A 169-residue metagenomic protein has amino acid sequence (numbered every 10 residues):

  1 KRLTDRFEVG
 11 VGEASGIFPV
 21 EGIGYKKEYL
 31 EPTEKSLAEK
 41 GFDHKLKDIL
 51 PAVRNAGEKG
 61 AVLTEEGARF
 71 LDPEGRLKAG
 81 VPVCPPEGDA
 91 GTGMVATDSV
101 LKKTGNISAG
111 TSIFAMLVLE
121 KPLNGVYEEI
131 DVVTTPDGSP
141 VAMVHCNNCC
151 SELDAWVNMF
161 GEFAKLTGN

Functional and structural regions predicted by a protein language model:
K1-E87: Gly/Ser/Thr-rich active-site cleft segment
T4-F18, N106-S112, K165-N169: Short alpha-helical "patches" and their helix-cap loops
A38-F42, A164-N169: Short secondary-structure capping/junction motifs at helix and strand boundaries
D72-G75, V81-T167: Catalytic phosphate/nucleotide-handling subdomain of diverse soluble enzymes
